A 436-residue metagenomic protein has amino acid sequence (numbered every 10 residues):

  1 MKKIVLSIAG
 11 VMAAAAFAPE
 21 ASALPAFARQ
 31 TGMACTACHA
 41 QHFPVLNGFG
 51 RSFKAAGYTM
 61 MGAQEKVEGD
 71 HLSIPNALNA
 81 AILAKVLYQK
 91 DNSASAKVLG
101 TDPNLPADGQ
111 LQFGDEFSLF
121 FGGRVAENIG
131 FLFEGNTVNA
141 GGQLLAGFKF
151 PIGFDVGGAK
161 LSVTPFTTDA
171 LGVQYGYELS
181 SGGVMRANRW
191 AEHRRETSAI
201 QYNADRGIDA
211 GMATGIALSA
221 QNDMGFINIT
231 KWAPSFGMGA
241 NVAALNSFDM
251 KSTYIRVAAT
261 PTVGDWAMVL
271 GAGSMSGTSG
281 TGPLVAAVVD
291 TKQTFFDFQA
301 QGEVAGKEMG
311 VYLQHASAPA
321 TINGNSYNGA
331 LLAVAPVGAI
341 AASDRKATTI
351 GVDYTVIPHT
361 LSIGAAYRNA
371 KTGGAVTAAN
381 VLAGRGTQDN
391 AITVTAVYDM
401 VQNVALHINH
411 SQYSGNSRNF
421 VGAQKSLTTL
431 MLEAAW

Functional and structural regions predicted by a protein language model:
L24-A34: Sequence/structural segment immediately N-terminal to covalent heme-attachment motifs in c-type and related
G32-H42: The canonical Cys-X-X-Cys-His
A34, Q424-W436: Outer-membrane beta-barrel "beta-signal"
V45-N47, N79-N92, A96-V98, N104-G237 (+9 more regions): Outer membrane beta-barrel
P75-A77, Q110-G114, G141-L145, G207-G211 (+6 more regions): Transmembrane beta-barrel outer-membrane domains
P103-P106, E134, Q201-N203, G239-A244 (+4 more regions): Extracellular loop and loop/strand-boundary signature of outer-membrane beta-barrel proteins
D265-V394, Y398: Detector for outer-membrane/organellar transmembrane beta-barrel domains, recognizing the amphipathic beta-strand
